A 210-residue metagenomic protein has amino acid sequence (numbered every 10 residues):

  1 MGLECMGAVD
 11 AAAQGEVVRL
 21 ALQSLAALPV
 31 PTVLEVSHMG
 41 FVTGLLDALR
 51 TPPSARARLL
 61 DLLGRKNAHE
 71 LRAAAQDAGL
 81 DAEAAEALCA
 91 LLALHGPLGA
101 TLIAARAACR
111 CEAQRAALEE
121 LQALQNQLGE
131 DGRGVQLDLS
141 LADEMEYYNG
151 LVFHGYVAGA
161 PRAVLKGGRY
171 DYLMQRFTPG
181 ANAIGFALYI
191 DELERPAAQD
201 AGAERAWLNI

Functional and structural regions predicted by a protein language model:
M1-P31, A74-I210: Positively charged, Gly/Ser-enriched RNA/tRNA-binding surfaces
E35-S37, R58, L62, I210: A generic structural motif
V36-G44: Short, conserved phosphate-binding/catalytic loop or strand-edge motifs used in phosphoryl-/nucleotidyl-transfer
H38, K66-E70, P97: Short, solvent-exposed helix-helix connector turns and helix-capping sites enriched in acidic/polar residues
F41-V42, L62, E144: Short secondary-structure capping/turn micro-motifs that flank functional sites
G44, R65, L193: Short Asp/Glu-rich motifs
R50-A75, L80, V157: Acidic, His- and aromatic-enriched active-site or binding-groove loops in soluble protein domains that engage sugars
